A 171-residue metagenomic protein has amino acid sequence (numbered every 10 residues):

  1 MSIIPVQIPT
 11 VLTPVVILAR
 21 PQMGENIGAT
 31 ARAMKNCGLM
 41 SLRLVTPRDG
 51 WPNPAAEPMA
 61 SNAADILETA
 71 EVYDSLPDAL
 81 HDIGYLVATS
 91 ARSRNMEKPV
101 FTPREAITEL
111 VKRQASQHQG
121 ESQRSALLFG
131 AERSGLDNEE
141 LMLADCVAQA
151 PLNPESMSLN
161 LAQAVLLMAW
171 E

Functional and structural regions predicted by a protein language model:
M1-E171: Post-transcriptional modification and biogenesis factors for structured RNAs of the translation apparatus
